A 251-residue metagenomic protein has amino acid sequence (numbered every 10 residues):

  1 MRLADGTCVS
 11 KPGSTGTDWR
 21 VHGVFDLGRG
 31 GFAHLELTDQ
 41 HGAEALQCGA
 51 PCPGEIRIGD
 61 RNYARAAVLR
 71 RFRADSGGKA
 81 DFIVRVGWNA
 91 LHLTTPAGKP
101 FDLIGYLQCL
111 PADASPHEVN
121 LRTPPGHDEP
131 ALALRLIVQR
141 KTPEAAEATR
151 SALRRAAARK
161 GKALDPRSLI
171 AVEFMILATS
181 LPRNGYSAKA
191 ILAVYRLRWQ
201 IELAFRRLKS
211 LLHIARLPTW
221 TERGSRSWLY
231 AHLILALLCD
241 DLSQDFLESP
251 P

Functional and structural regions predicted by a protein language model:
M1: Electropositive, gly/pro-rich neighborhoods at or near active sites that engage anionic ligands
A4, K11-P251: Single, function-defining residue in the core of a domain
